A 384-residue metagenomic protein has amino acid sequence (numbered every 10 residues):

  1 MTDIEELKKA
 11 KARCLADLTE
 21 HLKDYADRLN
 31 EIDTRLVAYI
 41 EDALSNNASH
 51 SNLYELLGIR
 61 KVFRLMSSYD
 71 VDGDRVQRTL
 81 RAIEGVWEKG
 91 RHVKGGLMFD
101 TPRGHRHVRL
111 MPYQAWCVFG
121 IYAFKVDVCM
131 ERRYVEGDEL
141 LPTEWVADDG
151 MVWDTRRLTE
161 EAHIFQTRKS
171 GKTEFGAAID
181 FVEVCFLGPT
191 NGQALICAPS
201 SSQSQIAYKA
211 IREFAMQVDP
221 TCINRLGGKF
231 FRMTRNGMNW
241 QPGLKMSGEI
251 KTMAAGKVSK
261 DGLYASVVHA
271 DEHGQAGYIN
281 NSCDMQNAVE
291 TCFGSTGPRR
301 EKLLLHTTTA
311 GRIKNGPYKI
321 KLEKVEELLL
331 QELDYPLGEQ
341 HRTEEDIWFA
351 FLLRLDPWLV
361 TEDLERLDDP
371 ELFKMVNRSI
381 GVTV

Functional and structural regions predicted by a protein language model:
T2-V384: Phosphate/NTP-binding elements of NTP-utilizing enzymes
